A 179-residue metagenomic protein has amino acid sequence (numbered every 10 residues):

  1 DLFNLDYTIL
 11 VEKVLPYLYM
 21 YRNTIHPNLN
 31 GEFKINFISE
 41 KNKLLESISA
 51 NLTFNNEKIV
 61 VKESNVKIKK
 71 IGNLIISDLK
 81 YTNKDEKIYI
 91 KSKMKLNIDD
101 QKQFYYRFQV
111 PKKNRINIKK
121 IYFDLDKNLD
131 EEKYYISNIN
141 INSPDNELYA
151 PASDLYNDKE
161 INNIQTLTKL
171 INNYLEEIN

Functional and structural regions predicted by a protein language model:
D1-N179: Membrane-proximal interfacial segments on either side of biological membranes
